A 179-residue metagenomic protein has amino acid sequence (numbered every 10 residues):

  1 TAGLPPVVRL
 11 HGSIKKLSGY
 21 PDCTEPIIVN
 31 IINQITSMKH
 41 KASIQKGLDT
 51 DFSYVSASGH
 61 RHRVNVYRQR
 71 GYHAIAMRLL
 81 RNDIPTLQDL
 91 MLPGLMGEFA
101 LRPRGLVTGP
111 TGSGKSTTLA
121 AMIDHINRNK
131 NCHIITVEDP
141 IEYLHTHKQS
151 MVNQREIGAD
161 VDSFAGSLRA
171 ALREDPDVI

Functional and structural regions predicted by a protein language model:
T1-L106, T118: N-terminal "pre-motor" subdomain/linker immediately upstream of P-loop NTPase catalytic cores
R9, R61-R63, R78, K115 (+4 more regions): Basic side chains
V64, M122, S167: Aromatic/hydrophobic pocket-lining residues that form π-stacking "cages" and hydrophobic walls in ligand
L106-T108, I135: Short hydrophobic alpha-helical runs that function as membrane-insertion/retention elements
G109, G114: Conserved glycine(s) of the Walker
T117-R128: A conserved segment at the C-terminal end of the G1
N127, N131-T136, P140-I179: Switch/coupling sub-region of P-loop NTPases
